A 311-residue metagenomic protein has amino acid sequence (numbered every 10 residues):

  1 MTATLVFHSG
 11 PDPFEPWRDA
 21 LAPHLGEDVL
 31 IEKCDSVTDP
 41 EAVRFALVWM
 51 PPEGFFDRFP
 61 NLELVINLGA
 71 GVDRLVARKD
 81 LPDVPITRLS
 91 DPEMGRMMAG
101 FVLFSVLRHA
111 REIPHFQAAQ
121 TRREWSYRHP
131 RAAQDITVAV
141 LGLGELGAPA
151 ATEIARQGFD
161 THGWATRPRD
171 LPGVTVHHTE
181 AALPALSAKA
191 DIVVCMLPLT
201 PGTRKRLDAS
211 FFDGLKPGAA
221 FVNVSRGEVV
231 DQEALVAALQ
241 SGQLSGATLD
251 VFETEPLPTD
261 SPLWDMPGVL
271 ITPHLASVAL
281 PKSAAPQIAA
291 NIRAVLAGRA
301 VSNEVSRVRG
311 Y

Functional and structural regions predicted by a protein language model:
M1-V43: N-terminal glycine-/charge-rich "phosphate-binding" loop or analogous flexible N-terminal tail
L30-A42, E53-F56, V174-K189: Short acidic low-complexity segments
R44-Q117: Phosphate/diphosphate ligand-binding glycine-rich loop within oxidoreductases
M50, G69, M196-P198, V224-S225 (+1 more regions): Glycine-rich, N-terminal phosphate-binding loop of Rossmann-like dinucleotide-binding domains
P85-L89, E93-F101, H115, E255-Y311: C-terminal helix-to-coil terminal segments
Q117-P149, V176: Glycine-rich NAD(P)-binding loop of Rossmann-like domains
R156-G173: NAD(P)-binding Rossmann-fold cofactor-contacting core
P168-P262: Rossmann-like adenosine-cofactor binding region
